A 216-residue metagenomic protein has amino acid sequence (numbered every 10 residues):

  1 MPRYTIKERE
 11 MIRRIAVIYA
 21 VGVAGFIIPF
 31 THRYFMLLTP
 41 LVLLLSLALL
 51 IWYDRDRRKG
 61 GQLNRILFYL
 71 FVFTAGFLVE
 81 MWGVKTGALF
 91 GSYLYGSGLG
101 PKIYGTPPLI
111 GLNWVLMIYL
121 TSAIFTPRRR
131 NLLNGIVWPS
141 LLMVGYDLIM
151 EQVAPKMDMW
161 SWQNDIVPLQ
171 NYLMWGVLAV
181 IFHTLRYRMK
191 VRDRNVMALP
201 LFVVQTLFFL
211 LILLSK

Functional and structural regions predicted by a protein language model:
M1-K216: Aromatic-rich, lipid-facing transmembrane alpha helices and their immediate juxtamembrane interface loops in integral
